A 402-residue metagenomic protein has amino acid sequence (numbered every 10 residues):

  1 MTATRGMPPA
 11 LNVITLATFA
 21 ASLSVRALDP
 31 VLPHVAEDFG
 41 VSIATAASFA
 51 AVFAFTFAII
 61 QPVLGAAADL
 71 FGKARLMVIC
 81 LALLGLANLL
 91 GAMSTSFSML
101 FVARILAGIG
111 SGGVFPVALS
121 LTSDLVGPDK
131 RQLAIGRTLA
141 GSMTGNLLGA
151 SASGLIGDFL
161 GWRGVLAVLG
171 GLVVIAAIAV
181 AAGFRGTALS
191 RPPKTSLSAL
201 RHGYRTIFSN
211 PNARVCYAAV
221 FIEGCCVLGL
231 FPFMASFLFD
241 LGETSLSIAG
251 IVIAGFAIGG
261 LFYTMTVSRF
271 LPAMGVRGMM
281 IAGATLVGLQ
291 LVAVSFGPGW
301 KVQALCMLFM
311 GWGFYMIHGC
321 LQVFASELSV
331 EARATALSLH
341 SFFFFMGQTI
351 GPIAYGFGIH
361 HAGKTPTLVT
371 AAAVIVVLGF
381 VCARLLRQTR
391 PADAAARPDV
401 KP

Functional and structural regions predicted by a protein language model:
T2-T4, R185-C216: Juxtamembrane intracellular "pre-TM" segments in multi-pass secondary transporters
G40, G72, M93-M99, G110 (+2 more regions): Helix-breaking motifs and short loop linkers at transmembrane-helix boundaries and internal kinks in secondary membrane
I59-S98: Conserved MFS/SLC helix-loop-helix module at the cytosolic interface between two early adjacent transmembrane helices
I60-G72, F262-G275, I359-H360: Helix-to-loop junctions at the C-terminal end of transmembrane segments in multipass secondary transporters
A87, S98-A107, K301-F309: Paired small-residue
M99, P128, L133, R137-R185: Helix-loop-helix hairpin linking two adjacent transmembrane segments in secondary transporters
A103-T144: Cytoplasmic helix-loop-helix junction between adjacent transmembrane helices in 12-TM secondary transporters
R277-L321: C-terminal transmembrane helical hairpin of 12-TM major facilitator-type secondary transporters
